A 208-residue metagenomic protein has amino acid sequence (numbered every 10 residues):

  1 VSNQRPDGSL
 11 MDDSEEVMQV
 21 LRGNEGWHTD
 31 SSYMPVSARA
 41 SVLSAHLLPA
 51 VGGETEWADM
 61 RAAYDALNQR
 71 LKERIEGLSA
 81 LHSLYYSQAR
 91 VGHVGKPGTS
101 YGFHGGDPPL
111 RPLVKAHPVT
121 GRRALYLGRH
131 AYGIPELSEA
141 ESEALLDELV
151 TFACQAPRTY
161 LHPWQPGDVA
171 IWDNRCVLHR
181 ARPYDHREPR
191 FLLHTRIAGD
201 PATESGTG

Functional and structural regions predicted by a protein language model:
V1-I171, R175-G208: Fe(II)/2-oxoglutarate oxygenase catalytic core
